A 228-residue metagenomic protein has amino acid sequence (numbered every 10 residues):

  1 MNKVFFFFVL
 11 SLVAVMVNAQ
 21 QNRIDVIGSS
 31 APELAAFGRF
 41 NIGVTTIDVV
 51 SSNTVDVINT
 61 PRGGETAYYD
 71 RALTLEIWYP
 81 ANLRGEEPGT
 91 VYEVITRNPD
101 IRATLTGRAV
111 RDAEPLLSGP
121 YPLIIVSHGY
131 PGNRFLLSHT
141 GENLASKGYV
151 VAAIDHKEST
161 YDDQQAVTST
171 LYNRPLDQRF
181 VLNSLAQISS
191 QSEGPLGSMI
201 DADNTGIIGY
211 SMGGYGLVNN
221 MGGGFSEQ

Functional and structural regions predicted by a protein language model:
M1-V4: Positively charged n-region of N-terminal signal peptides that target proteins for export
A14-M16: N-terminal signal peptide c-region/cleavage motif recognized by signal peptidases
Q21-I124, S146: Domain-level recognition of soluble alpha/beta enzyme cores, biased toward histidine phosphatases/phosphomutases
I77, L144, Q178, T205: Divalent metal-coordination and catalytic microenvironments
R108, D112-D163: Short substrate-entry loop that stabilizes the transition state in hydrolases
L136, V167-D203, V218-N219: Alpha/beta-hydrolase active-site loop
G209-G213, L217: Gly/Ala-rich beta-loop-alpha elbow adjacent to hydrolase catalytic centers
N220-Q228: Conserved hydrolase catalytic core segment
